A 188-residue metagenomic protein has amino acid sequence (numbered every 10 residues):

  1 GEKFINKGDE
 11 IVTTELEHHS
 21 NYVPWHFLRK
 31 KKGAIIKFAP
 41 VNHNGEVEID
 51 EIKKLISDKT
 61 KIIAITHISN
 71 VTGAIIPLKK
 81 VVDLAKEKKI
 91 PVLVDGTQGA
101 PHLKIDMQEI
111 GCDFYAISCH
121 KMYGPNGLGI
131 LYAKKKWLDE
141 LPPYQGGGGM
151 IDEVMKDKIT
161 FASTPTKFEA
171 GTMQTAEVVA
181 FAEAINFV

Functional and structural regions predicted by a protein language model:
G1-V188: Pyridoxal 5′-phosphate
